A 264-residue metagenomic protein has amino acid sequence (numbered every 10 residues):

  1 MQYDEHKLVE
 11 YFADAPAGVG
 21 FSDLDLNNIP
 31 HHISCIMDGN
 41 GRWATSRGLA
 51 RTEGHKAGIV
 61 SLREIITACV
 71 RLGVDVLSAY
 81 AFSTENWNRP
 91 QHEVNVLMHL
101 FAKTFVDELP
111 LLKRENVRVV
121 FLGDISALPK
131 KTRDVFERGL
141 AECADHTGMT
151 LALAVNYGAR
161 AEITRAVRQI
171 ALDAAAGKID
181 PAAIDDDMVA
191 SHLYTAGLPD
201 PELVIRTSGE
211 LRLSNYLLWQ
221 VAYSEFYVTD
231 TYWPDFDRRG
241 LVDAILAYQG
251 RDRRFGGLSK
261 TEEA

Functional and structural regions predicted by a protein language model:
M1-A264: Flexible, compositionally biased loop and terminal segments
